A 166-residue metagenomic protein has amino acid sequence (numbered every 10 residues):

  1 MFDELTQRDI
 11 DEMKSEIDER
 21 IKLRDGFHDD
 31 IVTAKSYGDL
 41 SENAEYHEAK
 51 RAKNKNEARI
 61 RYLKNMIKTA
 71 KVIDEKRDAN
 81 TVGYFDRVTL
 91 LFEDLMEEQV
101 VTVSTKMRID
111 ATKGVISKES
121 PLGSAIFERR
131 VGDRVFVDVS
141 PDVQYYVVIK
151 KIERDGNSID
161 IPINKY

Functional and structural regions predicted by a protein language model:
M1-A58, I159-Y166: N-terminal cationic and glycine-rich segments that engage phosphates or anionic surfaces
R20-L23, D30, A34, L63-A70 (+3 more regions): Conserved, well-folded catalytic cores of nucleic-acid-processing and energy-transducing macromolecular machines
D30, E48, L63-M66, N80 (+3 more regions): Flexible domain-boundary/linker segments
K35, I67-K68, A111, S117: Residue-level signal for pocket-adjacent positions within structured domains
H47-N80: Internal alpha/beta loop-helix hairpins
I73-G156: Non-DNA-binding regulatory cores of transcription-related proteins, predominantly C-terminal effector-binding
